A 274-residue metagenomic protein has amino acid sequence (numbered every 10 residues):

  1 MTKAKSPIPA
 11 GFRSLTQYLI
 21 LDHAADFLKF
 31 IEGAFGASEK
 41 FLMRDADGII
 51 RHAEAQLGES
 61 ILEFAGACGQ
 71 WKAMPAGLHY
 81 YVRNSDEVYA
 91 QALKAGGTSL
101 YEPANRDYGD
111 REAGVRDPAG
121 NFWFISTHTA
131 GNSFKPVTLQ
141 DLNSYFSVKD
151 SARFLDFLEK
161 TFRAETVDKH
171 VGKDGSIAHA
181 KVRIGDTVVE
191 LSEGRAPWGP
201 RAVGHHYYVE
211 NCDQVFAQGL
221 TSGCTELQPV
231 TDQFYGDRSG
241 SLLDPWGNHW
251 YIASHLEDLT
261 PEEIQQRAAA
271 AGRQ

Functional and structural regions predicted by a protein language model:
M1-L28, K40-F41, A76-L78, S126-D156 (+3 more regions): N-terminal beta-strand motif that seeds the catalytic metal site of vicinal oxygen chelate
L15, I50, D110-E112, I177-A178 (+1 more regions): Short loop/turn microsegments at loop-to-beta-strand junctions
L21-A25, Q56-L57, L78-F122, D150-A152 (+4 more regions): Vicinal oxygen chelate
G33-K40, G96-T98, K160-V167, G223-T225: Conserved acetyl-CoA-binding loop of GNAT-fold acetyltransferases
S38-P75, F122-T127, E165-P200, H249-S254: Conserved short beta-strand elements that form part of the metal-binding/catalytic scaffold of enzyme active sites
F41-R44, E102-N105, S144, V167-V171 (+1 more regions): Short beta-strand-to-loop elements that line the ligand-binding cleft of bilobed periplasmic-binding protein-like
Q70, D107-Y108, H128-N132, P197 (+2 more regions): A short acidic/small-residue loop/turn micro-motif
